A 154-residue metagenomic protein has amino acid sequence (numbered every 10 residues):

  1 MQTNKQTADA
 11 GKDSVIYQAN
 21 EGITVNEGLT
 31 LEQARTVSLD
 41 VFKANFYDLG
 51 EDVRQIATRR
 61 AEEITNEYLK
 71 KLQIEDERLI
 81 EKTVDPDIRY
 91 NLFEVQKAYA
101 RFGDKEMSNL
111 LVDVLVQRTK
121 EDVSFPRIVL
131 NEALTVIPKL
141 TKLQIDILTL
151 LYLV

Functional and structural regions predicted by a protein language model:
M1-E51: Long, low-complexity intrinsically disordered regions enriched in small/polar and proline/glycine residues
K5, K12, K43, K70-K71 (+5 more regions): Context-gated lysine
N26-L31, V84-I88, T141: General structural signal for secondary-structure boundaries
Y47, E51, P86, Y90 (+4 more regions): Generic signal for short, ordered secondary-structure residues within or immediately flanking folded domains
A61, T65: Extended, charge-enriched "interface" segments that sit outside catalytic cores
Y68-L110: Long, acidic, intrinsically disordered low-complexity segments
R101-V154: Core of folded catalytic or high-affinity ligand/protein-binding domains in predominantly eukaryotic proteins
